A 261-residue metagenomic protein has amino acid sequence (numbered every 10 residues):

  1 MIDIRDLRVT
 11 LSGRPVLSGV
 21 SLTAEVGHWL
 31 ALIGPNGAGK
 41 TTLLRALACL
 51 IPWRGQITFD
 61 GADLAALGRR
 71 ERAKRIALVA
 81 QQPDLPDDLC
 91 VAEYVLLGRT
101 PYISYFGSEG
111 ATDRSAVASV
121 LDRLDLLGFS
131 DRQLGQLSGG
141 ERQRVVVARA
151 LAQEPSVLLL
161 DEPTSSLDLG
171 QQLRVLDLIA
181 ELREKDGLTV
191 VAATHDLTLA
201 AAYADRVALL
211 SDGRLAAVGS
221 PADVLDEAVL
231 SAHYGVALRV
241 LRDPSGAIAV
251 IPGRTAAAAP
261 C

Functional and structural regions predicted by a protein language model:
I33-P35: The feature captures the beta-strand-to-loop junction immediately N-terminal to the Walker
G55-D63, R72: Conserved ABC transporter NBD signature motif
A111-F129: Conserved ABC ATPase "signature" region
Q133-L137, E141: Conserved ABC ATPase signature
E154: Conserved catalytic motifs of ABC-family nucleotide-binding domains
L158-E162: Catalytic Walker B motif of ABC-type/P-loop ATPase nucleotide-binding domains
D212-G213, G219: Conserved ABC ATPase "signature" C-loop
